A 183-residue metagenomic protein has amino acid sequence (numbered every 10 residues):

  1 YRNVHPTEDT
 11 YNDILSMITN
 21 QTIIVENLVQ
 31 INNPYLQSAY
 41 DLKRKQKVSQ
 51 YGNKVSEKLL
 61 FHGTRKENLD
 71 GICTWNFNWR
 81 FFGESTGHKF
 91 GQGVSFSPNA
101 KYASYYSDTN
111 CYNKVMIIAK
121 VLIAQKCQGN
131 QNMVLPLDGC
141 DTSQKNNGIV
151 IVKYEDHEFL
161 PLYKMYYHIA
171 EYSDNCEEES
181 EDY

Functional and structural regions predicted by a protein language model:
Y1-Y183: ADP-ribose/nucleotidyl-moiety interaction motifs
